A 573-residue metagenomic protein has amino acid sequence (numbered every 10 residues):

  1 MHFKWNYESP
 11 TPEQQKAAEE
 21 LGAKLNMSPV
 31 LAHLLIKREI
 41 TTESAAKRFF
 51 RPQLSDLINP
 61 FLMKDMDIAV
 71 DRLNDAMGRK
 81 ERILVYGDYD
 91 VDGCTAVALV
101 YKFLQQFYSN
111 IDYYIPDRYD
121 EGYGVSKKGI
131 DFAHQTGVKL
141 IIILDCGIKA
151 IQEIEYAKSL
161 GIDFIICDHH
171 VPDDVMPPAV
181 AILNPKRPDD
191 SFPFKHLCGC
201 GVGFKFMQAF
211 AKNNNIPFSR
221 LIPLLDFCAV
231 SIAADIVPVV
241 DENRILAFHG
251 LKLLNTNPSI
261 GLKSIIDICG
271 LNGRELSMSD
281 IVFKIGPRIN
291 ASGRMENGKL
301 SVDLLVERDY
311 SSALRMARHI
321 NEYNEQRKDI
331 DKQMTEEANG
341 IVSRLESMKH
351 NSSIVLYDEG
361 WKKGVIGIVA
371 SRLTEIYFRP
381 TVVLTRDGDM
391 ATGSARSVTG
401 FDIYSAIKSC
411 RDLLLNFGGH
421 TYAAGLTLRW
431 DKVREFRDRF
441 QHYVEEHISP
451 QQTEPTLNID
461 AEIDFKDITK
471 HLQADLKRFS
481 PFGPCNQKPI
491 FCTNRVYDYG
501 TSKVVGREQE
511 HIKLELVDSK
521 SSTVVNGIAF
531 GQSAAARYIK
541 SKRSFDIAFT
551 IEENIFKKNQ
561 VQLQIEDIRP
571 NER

Functional and structural regions predicted by a protein language model:
H2, P10-L140, L160-G161, A211-E435 (+1 more regions): Hydrophobic helix-and-loop "lid/oligomerization" segment in the mid-to-C-terminal part of catalytic domains
D75, V171-N184, L516-S521: Acidic-glycine-rich active-site phosphate/pyrophosphate-binding loop
D75-E81, S312-M316, E322-L356, S409-R573: Mid-to-C-terminal polyanion-binding domains and interfaces
L99, V175-I216, L221-A233: Short alpha-helices
Y114, L144, C167-H169, L183-P185 (+1 more regions): Generic beta-sheet signal
Y119-E121, A150, H170-V175, D189-S191 (+2 more regions): Short gly/pro/ser/thr-enriched loop/turn and capping motifs at secondary-structure boundaries
A150-I151, D235: Intrinsically disordered, low-complexity regulatory tails of plant transcription factors and co-regulators
Q152-Y156, V369: A short acidic, amphipathic alpha-helical/loop segment
